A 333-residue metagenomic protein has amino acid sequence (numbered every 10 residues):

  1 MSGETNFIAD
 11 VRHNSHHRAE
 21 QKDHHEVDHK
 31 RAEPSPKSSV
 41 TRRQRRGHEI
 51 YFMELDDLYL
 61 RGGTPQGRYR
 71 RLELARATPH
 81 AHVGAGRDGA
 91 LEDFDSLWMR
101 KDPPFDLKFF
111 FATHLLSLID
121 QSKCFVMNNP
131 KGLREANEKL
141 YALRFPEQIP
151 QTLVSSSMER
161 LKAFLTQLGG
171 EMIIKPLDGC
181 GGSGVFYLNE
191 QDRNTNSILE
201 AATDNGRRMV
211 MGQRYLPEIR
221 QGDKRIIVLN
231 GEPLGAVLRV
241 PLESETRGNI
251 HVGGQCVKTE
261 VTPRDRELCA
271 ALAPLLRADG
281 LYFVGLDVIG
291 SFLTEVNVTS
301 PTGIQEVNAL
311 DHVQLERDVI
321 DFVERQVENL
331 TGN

Functional and structural regions predicted by a protein language model:
M1-R18: Short, strongly patterned local motifs
R18-D28: Nucleotide-activated donor-dependent transferases that construct or modify glycoconjugates
H29-A32, E260-N333: ATP-dependent carboxylate activation and anion-phosphoryl transfer catalytic cores that bind Mg-ATP to form
R31-V154: Conserved N-proximal alpha/beta basic substrate-recognition cap immediately N-terminal to, or forming the N-lobe
K101-P104, L177-G179, P301: Short glycine-rich anion-binding loops that position phosphate/pyrophosphate groups of nucleotides and phosphorylated
P130-R134, R239-L242, I289-F292: Short glycine-enriched loops at secondary-structure junctions
I149-G169: Rossmann-like NAD(P)H-binding beta-loop-alpha module
M158-E159, L168-G170, D178-L268, L272 (+1 more regions): Phosphate-binding site of ATP-dependent enzymes
